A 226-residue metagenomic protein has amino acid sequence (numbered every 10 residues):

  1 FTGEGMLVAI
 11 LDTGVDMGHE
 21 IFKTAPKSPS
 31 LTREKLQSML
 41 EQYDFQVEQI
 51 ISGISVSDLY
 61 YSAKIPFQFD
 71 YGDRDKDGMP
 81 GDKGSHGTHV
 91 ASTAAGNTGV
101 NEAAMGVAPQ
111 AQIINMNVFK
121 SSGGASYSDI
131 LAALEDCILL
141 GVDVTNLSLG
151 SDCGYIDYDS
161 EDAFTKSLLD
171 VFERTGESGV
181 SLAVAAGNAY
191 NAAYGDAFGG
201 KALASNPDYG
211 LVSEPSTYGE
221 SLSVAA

Functional and structural regions predicted by a protein language model:
F1, V8, I51, N97-G99 (+5 more regions): Residue-level detector of functional hotspots within protein domains
F1-S126, L140-D143, E177-S181, A192-Y194 (+1 more regions): Subtilisin-like serine protease catalytic core
E4, K83-G87, G123-I130, E161 (+2 more regions): Solvent-exposed, acidic/flexible segments
G18-E20, V142-A226: Catalytic-core segments of hydrolase enzymes
G87, A91-A94, Y127, L131-L134 (+4 more regions): Extracytoplasmic/secreted envelope proteins and their assembly/folding machinery, especially bacterial periplasmic
C137: Hydrophobic pocket-lining residues that define ligand/cofactor binding sites across diverse proteins
